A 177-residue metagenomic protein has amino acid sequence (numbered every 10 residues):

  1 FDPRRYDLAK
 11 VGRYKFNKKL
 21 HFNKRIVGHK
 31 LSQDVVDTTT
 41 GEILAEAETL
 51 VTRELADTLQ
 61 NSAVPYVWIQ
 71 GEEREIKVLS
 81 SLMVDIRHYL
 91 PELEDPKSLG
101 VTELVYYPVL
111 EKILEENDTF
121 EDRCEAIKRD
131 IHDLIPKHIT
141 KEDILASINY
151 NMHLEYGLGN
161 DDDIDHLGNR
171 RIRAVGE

Functional and structural regions predicted by a protein language model:
F1-E177: N-terminal non-catalytic structural scaffold regions of very large proteins
